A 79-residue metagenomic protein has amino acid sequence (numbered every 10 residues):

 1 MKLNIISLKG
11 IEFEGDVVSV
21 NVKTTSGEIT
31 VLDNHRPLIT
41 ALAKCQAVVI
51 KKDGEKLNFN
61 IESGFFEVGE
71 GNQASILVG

Functional and structural regions predicted by a protein language model:
K2-G79: Compact, glycine-rich, soluble single-domain proteins
